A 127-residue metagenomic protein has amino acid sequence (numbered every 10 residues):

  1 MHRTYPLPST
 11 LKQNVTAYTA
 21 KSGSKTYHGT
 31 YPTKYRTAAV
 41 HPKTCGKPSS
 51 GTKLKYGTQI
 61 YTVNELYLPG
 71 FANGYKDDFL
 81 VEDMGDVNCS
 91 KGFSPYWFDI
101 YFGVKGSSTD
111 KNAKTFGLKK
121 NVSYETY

Functional and structural regions predicted by a protein language model:
M1-Y127: Solvent-exposed, well-ordered loop and adjacent helix/strand elements within mature globular domains that form
